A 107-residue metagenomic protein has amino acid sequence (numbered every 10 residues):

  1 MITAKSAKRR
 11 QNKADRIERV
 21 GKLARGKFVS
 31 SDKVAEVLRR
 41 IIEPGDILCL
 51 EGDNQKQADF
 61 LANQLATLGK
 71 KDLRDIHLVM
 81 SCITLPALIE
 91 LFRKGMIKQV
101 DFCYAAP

Functional and structural regions predicted by a protein language model:
M1-P107: Conserved alpha/beta enzyme-core scaffold
